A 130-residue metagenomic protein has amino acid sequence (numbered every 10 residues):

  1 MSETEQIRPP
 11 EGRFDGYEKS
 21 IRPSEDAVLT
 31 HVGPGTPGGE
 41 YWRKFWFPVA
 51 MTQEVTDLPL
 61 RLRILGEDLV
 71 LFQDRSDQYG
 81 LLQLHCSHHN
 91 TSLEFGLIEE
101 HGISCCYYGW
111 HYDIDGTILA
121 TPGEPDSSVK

Functional and structural regions predicted by a protein language model:
S2-T52: Replace "small metal-dependent catalytic modules" with "small catalytic or cofactor-binding modules
A50-K130: Rieske [2Fe-2S] iron-sulfur-binding domain
